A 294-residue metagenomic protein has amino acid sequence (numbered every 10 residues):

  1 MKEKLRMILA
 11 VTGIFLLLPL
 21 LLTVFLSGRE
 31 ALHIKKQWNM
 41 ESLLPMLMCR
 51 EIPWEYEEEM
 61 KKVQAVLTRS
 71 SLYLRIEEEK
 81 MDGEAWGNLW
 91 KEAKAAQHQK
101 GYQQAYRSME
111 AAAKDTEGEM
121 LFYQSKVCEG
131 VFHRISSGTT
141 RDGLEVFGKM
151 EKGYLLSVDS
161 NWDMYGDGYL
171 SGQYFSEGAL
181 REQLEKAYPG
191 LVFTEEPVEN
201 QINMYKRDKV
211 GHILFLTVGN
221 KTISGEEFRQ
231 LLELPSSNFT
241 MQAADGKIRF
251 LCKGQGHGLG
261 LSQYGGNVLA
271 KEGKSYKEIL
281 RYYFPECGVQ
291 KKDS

Functional and structural regions predicted by a protein language model:
M1-S294: Conserved, single-site charged/polar hotspot
